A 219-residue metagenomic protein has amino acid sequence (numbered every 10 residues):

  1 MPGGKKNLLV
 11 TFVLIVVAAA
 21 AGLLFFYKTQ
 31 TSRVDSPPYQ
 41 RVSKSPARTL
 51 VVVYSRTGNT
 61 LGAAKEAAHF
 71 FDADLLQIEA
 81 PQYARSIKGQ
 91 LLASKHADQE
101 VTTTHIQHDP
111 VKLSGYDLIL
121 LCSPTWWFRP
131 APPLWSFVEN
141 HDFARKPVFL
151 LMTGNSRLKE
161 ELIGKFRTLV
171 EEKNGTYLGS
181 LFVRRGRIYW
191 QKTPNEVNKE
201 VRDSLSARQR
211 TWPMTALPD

Functional and structural regions predicted by a protein language model:
P2-L50, Y54-E79, D98-D219: FMN-binding flavodoxin-like domain, especially the glycine-rich phosphate-binding loop
Q82-Q99: N-terminal beta-loop-helix "entrance" segment that forms/cooperates in small-molecule cofactor or anionic ligand
